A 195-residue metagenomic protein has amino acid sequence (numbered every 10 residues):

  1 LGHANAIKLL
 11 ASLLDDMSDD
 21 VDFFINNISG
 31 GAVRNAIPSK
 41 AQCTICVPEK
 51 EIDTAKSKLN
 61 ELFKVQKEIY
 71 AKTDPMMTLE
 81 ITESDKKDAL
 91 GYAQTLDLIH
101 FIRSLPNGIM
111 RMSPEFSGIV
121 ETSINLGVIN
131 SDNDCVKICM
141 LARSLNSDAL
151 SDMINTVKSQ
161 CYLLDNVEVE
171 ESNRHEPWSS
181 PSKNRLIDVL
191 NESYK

Functional and structural regions predicted by a protein language model:
L1-R143: Midchain, well-structured core segments that form catalytic/ion-binding scaffolds
L14-S18, D22-I28, I154, S179-K195: Active-site-adjacent substrate-binding region of metalloamidase/peptidase-like peptide-processing proteins
V47-K56, Y162, E168-V169, V189: Solvent-exposed, well-ordered amphipathic alpha-helical segments that flank/support binding or catalytic loops
K56, T95, I99-I102, S123 (+3 more regions): A general structural signal for well-ordered alpha-helical packing
F63-K67, C161, Y194: Conserved hydrophobic residues forming the short capping helix/wall of the S-adenosyl-L-methionine
P75-D85, N107, M112-P114, L164-I187: Short N-terminal secondary-structure initiator segments
G127, L141, K158, N191-Y194: Generic hydrophobic alpha-helical scaffold/packing signal
D132-L186: C-terminal structural cap/anchor segments
